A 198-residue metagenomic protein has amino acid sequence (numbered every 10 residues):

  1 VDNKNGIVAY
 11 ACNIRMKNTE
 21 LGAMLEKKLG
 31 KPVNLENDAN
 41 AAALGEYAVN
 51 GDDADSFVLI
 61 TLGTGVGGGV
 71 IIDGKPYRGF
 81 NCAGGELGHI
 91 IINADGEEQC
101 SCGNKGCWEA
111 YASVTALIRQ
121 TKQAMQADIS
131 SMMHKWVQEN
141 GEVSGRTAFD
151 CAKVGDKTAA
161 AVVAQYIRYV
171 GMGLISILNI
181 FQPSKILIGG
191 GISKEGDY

Functional and structural regions predicted by a protein language model:
D2-N5, G22-K31, G45-D55, P76 (+2 more regions): ATP-binding/phosphotransfer module of carbohydrate and carboxylate kinases, centering on a glycine-rich
G6-K17: A charged helix-plus-loop insertion that forms the helical arch/lid used to bind and gate nucleic-acid substrates
C12-I14, V49-A54, I72-N81: A glycine- and small-aliphatic-rich helix-loop capping segment at beta-alpha/alpha-beta transitions that lines
I14, A39, G63, C82 (+2 more regions): Short, flexible active-site-adjacent loop segments at beta-strand->alpha-helix junctions, enriched in small/polar
E36, V58-G65, G69-I71, G103: Short beta-strand segments
A42-A48, G68-V70, H89-I90: Adenylate-forming
I60-T61, F80-N81, N140: Short Gly/Pro-enriched turn/cap motifs at secondary-structure boundaries
A83-L87: Structural signature of FAD isoalloxazine-binding scaffolds in flavoprotein oxidoreductases
